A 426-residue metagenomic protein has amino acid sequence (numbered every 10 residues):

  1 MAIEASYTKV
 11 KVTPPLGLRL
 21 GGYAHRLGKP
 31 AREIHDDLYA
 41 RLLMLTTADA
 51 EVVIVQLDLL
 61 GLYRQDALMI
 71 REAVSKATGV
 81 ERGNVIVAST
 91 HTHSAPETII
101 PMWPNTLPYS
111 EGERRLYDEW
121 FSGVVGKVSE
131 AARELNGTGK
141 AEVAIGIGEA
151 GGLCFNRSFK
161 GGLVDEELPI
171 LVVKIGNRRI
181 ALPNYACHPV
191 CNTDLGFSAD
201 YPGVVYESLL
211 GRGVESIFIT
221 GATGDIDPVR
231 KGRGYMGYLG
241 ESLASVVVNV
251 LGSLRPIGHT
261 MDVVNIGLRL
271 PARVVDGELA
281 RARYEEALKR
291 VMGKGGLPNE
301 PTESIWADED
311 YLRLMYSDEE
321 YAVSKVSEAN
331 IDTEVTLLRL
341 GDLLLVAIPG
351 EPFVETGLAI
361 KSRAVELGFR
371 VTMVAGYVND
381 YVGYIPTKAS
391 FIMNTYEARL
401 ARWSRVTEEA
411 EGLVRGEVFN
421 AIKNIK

Functional and structural regions predicted by a protein language model:
M1-A88, T92-E241, L251, H259-K426: Conserved beta-alpha junction segments in alpha/beta enzyme cores
